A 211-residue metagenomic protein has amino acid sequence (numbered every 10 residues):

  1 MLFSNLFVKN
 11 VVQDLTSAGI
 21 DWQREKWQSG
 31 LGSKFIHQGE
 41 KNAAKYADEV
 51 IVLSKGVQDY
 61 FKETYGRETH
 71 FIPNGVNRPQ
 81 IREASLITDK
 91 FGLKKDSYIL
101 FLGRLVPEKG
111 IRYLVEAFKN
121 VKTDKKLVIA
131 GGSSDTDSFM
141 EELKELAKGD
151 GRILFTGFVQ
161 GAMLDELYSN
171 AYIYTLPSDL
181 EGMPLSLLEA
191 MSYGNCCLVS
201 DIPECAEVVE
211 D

Functional and structural regions predicted by a protein language model:
K26, V76-F91: Acidic anion/phosphate-binding donor-loop and adjacent secondary structure in glycosyltransferase catalytic cores
L31-V50: Membrane-proximal helix-turn-helix segments that form the acceptor-binding/catalytic region of lipid-linked
G56, G75: Carbohydrate-associated surface elements
D59, T123-R152, T156, M163: Short, structured helix-loop element that forms part of the nucleotide-activated donor/catalytic region
S97, F101, V106-N120, E141: A conserved mid-protein helix/loop that constitutes part of the nucleotide-sugar donor-binding site
F158-V159, E166-A171: Short alpha-helical donor nucleotide-sugar binding micro-motif in glycosyltransferases
D179: Aromatic "clamp/platform" in nucleotide-sugar-dependent glycosyltransferases that forms part of the donor/acceptor
C196-V199: Short hydrophobic beta-strand element within catalytic cores of glycosyltransferases and related nucleotide-activated
